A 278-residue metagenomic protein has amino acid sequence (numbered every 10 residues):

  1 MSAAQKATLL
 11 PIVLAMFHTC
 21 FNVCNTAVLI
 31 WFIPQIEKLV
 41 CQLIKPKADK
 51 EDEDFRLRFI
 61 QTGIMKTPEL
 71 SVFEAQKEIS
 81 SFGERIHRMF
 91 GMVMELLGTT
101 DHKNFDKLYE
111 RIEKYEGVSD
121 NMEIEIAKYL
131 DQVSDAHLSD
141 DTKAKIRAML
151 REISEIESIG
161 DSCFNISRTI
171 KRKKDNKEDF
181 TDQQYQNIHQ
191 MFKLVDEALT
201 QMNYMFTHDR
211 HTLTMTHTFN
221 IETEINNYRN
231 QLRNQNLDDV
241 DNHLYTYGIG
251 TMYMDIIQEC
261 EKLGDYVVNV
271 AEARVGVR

Functional and structural regions predicted by a protein language model:
S2-F17, F21-R278: Cytosolic, long alpha-helical scaffolding segments
